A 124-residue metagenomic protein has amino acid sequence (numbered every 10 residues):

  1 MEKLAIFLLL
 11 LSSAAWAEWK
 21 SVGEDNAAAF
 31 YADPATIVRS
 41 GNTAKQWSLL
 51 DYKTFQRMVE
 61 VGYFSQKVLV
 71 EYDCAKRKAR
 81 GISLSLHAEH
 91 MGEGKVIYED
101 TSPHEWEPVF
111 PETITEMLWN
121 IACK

Functional and structural regions predicted by a protein language model:
L4-S13: Sec-dependent N-terminal signal peptides
A15-K67, E71-K124: N-terminal secretory-pathway/extracellular module detecting exported/lumenal segments and adjacent signal-anchor/first
